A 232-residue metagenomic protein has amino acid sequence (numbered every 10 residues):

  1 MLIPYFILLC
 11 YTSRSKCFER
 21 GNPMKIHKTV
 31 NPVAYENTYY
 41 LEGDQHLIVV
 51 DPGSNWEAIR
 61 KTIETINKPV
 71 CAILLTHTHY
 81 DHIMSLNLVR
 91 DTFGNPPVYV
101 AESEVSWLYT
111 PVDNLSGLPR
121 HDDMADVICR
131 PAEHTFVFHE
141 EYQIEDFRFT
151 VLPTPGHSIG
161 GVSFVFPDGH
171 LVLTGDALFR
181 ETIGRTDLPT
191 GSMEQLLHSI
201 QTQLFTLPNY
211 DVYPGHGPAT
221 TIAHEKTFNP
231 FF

Functional and structural regions predicted by a protein language model:
I3-P23: Short, Lys/Arg-enriched N-terminal segments with co-localized hydrophobic residues within the first ~10-30 amino acids
G21-T65, S163-G175: Conserved beta-strand hairpin/beta-sheet module of binuclear metal-dependent hydrolase folds, prominently
M24, K68, P96-P97, F147 (+1 more regions): A structural micro-motif
T29, L41, E140-D146: Short acidic-hydrophobic surface loop/beta-edge motif
T29-V30, F93, A132-E133, P153-P155: Short Gly/Pro-enriched turn/cap motifs at secondary-structure boundaries
N55-Y142, F231: Active-site HxH/HxHxD metal-binding segment of metal-dependent hydrolases
N114-G117, R148-F232: Metallo-beta-lactamase
